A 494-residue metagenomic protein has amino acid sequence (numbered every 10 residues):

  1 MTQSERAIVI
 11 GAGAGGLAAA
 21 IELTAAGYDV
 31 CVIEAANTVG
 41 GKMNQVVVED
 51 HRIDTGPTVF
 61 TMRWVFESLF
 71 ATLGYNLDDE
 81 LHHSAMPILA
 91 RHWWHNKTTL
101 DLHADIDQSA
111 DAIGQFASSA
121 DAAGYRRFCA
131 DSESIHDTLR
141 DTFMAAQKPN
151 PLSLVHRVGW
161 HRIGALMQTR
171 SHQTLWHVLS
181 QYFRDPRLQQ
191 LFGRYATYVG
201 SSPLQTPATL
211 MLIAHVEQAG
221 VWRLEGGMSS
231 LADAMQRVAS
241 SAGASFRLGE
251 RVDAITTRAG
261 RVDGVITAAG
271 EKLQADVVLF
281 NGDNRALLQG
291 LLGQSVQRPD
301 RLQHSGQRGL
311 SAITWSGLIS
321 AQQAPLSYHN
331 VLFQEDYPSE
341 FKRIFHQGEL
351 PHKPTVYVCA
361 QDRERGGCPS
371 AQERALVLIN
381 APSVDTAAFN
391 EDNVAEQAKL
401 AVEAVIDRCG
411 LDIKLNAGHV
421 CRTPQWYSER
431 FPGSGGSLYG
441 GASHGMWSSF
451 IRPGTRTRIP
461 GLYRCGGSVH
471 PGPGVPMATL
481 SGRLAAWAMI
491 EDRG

Functional and structural regions predicted by a protein language model:
Q3-T138: N-terminal glycine-rich phosphate/pyrophosphate-binding loop and immediately adjacent elements
P57, G467-M489: A conserved FAD-binding loop/helix module that cradles the flavin
H95-Q205: Rossmann-like flavin
D185-V199, K353-Y357, L411-P471: A glycine-rich dinucleotide-binding beta-alpha-beta segment and adjacent secondary-structure elements that constitute
L212-V262: Helical element adjacent to the flavin cofactor pocket in flavoenzyme catalytic cores
R223, D253-P369: Mid-domain catalytic core of redox enzymes that form a hydrophobic substrate pocket/lid adjacent to a catalytic redox
T257, I490-G494: Active-site-proximal substrate-binding core of FAD-dependent oxidoreductases
S320-S428: C-terminal segments that line or cap access tunnels to active or ligand-binding sites in enzymes and enzyme-associated
